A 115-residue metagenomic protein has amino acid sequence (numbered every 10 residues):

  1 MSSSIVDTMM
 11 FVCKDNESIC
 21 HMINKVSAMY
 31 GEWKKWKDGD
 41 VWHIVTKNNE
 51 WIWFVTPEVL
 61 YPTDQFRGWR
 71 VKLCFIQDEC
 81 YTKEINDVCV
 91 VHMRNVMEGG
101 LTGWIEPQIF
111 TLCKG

Functional and structural regions predicted by a protein language model:
M1-G115: Short, flexible loop motifs at catalytic/binding sites
